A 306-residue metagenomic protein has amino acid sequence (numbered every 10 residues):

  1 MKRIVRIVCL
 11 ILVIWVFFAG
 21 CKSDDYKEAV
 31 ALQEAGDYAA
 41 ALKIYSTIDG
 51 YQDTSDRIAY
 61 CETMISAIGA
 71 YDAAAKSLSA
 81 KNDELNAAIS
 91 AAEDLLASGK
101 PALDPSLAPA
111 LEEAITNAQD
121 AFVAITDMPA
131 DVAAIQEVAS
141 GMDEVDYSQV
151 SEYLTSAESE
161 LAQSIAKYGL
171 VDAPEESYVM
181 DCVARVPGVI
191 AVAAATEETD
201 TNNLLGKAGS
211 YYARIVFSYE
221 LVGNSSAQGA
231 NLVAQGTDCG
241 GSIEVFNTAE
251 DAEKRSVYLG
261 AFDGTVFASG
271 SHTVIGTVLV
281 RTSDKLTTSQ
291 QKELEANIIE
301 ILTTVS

Functional and structural regions predicted by a protein language model:
M1-A19: Sec-dependent bacterial lipoprotein signal peptides
R3, G20-D172: Amphipathic alpha-helical assembly segments used for oligomerization, scaffolding, or translocation
D37, R57, V150, E175-C182 (+3 more regions): Stable alpha-helical elements in mature extracytoplasmic
T47, A88-A91, L95, N117 (+5 more regions): Structured segments of extracytoplasmic/periplasmic soluble domains in secreted or envelope-associated proteins
A166-L170, G240-V245, L279-T287: Second-shell loop/turn segments in exported
Y178-T265: Short, solvent-exposed recognition patches
A234, V257-S306: A short, solvent-exposed beta-edge/loop patch
